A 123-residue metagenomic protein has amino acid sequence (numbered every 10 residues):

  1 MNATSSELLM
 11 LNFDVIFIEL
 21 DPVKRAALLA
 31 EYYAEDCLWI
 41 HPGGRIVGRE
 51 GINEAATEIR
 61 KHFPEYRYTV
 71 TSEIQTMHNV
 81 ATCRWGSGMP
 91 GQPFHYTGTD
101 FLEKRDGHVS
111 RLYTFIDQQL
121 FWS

Functional and structural regions predicted by a protein language model:
N2-E35: Short acidic-aromatic low-complexity motifs
A3-S5, T76-C83: Short, positively charged
A26-N79: A solvent-exposed, acidic/Ser-Thr-rich amphipathic alpha-helical stretch
W39, C83, R111-L112: Short hydrophobic/aromatic-rich beta-strand segments that constitute the beta-sheet cores of beta-sandwich/beta-barrel
R67-T69, F94-D100: Short, surface-exposed coil-to-beta transition loops
M77, P90-F94: Short glycine/serine/proline-enriched coil/turn segments at secondary-structure junctions
C83-P90: Short beta-strand segments that buttress and anchor functional surface loops
T97-S123: Short beta-strand edge/turn micro-motifs at domain boundaries
